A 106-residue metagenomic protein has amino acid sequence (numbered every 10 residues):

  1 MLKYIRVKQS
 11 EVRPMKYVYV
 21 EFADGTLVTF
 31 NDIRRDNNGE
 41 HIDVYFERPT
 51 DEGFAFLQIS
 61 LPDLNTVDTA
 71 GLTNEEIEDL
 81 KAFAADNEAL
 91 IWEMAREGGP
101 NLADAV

Functional and structural regions predicted by a protein language model:
L2, K8, V12-K16, F46 (+2 more regions): Alpha-helical membrane insertion/targeting regions
L2, L27, L57, L61-L64 (+4 more regions): Generic detector of leucine side chains in alpha-helical contexts
L2-I42: Short, charged/polar N-terminal "headpieces" of proteins
V7-S10, T29, E52-F54, A82 (+1 more regions): A general, composition-driven signal for non-globular sequence regions
Y19-E21, F46, E78: Intrinsically disordered, low-complexity segments enriched in polar/charged residues with Gly/Pro, especially when
F30-L72: A short, structured beta-strand/loop element
T69-V106: Acidic, low-complexity intrinsically disordered segments
